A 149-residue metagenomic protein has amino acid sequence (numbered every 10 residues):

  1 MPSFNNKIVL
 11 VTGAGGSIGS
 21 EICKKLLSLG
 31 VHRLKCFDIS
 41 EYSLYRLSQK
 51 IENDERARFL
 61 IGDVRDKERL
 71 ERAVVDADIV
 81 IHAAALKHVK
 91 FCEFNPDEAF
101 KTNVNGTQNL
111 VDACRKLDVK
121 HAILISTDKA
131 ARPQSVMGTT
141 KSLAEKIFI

Functional and structural regions predicted by a protein language model:
M1-K7: A short, basic/flexible loop-to-alpha-helix module at the beginning of a structural domain
I8-L29: N-terminal Rossmann NAD(P)H-binding glycine-rich loop of SDR-like oxidoreductase domains
G30-R46: Conserved glycine-rich Rossmann-like NAD(P)H-binding loop of the short-chain dehydrogenase/reductase
H32-L34, R56, K120-H121: Residues at the starts of beta-strands that form the adenosine-phosphate
S40-Y42, R65, K87, N105: Adenine-nucleotide cofactor-binding loop residues
L47-D54: Short, conserved SAM-binding/catalytic segment of Class I S-adenosyl-L-methionine-dependent methyltransferases
A57-I79: Conserved Rossmann-fold cofactor-binding substructure of NAD(P)-dependent oxidoreductases
I79-H82, L86-E145: Conserved Rossmann-fold NAD(P)-dependent oxidoreductase catalytic core, especially the SDR/UDP-sugar
